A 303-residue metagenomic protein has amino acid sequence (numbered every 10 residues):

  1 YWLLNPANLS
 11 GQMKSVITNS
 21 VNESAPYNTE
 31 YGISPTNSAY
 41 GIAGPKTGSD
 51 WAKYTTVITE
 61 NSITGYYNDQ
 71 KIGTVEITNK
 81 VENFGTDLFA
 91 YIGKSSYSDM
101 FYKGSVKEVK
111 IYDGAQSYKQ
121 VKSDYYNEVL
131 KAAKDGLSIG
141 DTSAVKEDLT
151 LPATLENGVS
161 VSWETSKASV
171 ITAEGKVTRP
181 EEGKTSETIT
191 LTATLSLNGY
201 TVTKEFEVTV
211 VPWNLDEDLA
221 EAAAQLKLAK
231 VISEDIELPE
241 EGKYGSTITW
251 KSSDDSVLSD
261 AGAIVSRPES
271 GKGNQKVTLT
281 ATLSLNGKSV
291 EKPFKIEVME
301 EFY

Functional and structural regions predicted by a protein language model:
W2-G11, S15-N79: Extracellular glycan-interaction surfaces
N5, I58, D113, T165 (+1 more regions): Residues on the solvent-exposed faces and adjacent turns of beta-rich solenoids used to engage binding targets
P45-G48, K103, S143, K230: Short sequence motifs at beta-strands and strand-loop junctions characteristic of Gram-negative outer-membrane
A52-Y54, I63, K107, V161 (+1 more regions): Residue-level detector of short, conserved catalytic/binding motifs and their immediate flanks
V75-S105: Flexible glycan-contacting loops in extracellular carbohydrate-active proteins
S105-K131: Extended recognition patches within non-cytosolic domains
N127-Y303: Beta-rich interaction/scaffold domains
